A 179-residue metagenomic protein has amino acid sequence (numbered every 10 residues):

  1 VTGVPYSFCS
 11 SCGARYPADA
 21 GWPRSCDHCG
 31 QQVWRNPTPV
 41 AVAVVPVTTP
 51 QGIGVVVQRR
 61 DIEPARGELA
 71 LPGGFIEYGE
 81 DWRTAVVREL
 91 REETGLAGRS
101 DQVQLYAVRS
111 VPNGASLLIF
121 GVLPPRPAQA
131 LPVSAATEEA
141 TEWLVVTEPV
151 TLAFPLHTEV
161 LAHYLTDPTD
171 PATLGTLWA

Functional and structural regions predicted by a protein language model:
V1, V44, P132-A136: Short secondary-structure boundary/capping segments
V1-P5, T49-Q51, L177-A179: Short, low-complexity, intrinsically disordered N-terminal peptides in bacterial proteins
T2-A43: Acidic, metal-coordinating catalytic segment for phosphate/diphosphate chemistry, firing primarily on the Nudix
Y16, H28, T49-G52, Q102: Extended, polar beta-sheet/loop recognition surfaces of beta-rich domains that mediate binding to diverse ligands
G21, N36-V40, G52, P64-R66 (+2 more regions): Short connector loops at helix/strand junctions that flank enzyme active sites, especially segments positioning acidic
V42, G54, E142: Conserved beta-strand and immediately adjacent loop positions that scaffold enzyme active sites
V47, Q51-E92: Conserved Nudix-box catalytic region and its N-terminal flanking loop in Nudix hydrolases and closely related
I76-H163, D167, A172, L177-W178: Unchanged
